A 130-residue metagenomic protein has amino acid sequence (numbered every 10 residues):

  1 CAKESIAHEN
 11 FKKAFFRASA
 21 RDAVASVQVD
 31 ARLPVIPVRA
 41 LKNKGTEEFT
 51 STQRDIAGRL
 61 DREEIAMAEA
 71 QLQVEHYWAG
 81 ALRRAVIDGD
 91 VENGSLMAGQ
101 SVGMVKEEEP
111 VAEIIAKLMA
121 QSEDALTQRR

Functional and structural regions predicted by a protein language model:
C1-R130: Conserved active-site-proximal phosphate/metal-binding subdomains
